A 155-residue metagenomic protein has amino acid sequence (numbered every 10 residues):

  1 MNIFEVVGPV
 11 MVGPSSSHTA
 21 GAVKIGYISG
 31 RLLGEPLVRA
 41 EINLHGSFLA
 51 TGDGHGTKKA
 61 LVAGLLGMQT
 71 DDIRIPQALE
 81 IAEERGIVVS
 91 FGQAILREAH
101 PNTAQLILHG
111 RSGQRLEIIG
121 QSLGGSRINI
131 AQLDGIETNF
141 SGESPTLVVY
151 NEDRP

Functional and structural regions predicted by a protein language model:
M1, S16-V23, H55-K59, Q69-P76 (+1 more regions): Electropositive phosphate-/nucleotide-binding environments in soluble metabolic enzymes
M1-M11, A40-I42: Short, hydrophobic/aliphatic alpha-helical segments
G8-I28: Conserved phosphate/anionic-ligand binding catalytic regions in large, soluble enzymes, centered on
G30-E41, Q69, I75, P101: Non-transmembrane, aqueous-exposed alpha-helical and coiled segments at domain scale
E41, H45-E84: A structural-propensity feature for long, helix-poor, extended segments
L44-F48, G110, G124, D153: Glycine-rich beta-alpha junction loops
L66-G113: Contiguous domain-boundary segments centered on the initiation and propagation of an alpha-helix
F91, E117-P155: A conserved regulatory-domain signal marking ACT and ACT-like small-molecule sensing domains and adjacent regulatory
